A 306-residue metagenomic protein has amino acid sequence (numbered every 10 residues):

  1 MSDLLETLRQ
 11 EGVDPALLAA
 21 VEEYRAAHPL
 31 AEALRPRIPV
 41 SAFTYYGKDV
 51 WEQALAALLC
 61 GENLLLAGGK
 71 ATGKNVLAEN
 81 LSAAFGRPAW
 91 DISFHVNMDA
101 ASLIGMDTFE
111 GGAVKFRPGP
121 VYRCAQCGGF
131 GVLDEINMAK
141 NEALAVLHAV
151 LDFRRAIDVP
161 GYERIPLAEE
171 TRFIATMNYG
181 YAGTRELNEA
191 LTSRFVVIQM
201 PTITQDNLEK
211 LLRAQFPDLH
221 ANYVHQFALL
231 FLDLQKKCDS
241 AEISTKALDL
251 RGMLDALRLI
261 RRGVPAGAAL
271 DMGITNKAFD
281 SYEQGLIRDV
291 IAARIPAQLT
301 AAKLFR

Functional and structural regions predicted by a protein language model:
M1-R306: C-terminal regulatory/interaction module of P-loop NTP-utilizing enzymes
